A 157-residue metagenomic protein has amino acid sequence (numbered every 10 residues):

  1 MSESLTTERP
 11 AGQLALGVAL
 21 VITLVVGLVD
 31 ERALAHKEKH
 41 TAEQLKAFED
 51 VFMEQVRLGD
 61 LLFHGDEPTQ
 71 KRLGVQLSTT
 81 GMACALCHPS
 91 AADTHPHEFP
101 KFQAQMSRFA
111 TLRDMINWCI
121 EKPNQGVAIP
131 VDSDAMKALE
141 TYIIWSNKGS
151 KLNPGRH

Functional and structural regions predicted by a protein language model:
M1-E8: N-terminal secretory signal peptides that target proteins for export/translocation
A15-G27: Hydrophobic membrane-insertion alpha-helices, especially the h-region of bacterial N-terminal signal peptides
H36-Q76, Q125, H157: Electrostatic cytochrome c docking/interface patches
L58, D114-M115, Q125-H157: C-terminal capping alpha-helices of c-type cytochrome domains
G59, G81-A91, L139, I143: The canonical Cys-X-X-Cys-His
F63-Q70, H88-A91, C119-N124, I143-S150: Sec/Tat-exported extracytoplasmic proteins
P96-F102: Short cysteine/histidine-rich zinc-coordinating motifs and their immediately flanking basic loops
A104-N117: Short microdomains enriched in Cys/His and/or Lys/Arg
